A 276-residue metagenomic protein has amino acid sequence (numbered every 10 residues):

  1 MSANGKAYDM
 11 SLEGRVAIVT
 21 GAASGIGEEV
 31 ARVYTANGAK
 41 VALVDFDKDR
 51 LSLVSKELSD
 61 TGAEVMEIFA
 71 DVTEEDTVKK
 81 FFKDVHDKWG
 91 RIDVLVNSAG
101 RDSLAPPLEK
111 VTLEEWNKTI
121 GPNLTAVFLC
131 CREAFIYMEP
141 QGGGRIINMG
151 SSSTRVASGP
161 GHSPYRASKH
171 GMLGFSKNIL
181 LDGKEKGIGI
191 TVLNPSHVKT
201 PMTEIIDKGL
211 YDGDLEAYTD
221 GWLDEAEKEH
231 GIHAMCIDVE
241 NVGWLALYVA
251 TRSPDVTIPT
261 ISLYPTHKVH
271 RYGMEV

Functional and structural regions predicted by a protein language model:
V16, A23-S24: Conserved glycine-rich cofactor-binding loop
N37-L53: Conserved glycine-rich Rossmann-like NAD(P)H-binding loop of the short-chain dehydrogenase/reductase
K48-D49, F69-K80, L113: The beta1-alpha1 cofactor-binding region of Rossmann-like NAD(H)/NADP(H)-dependent oxidoreductases
P106-L108, T112-N117: Substrate-binding pocket helix/loop in short-chain dehydrogenase/reductase
C131, S168: Active-site helix of classical SDR
V156-A157, N178-I188: Active-site-adjacent segment of SDR/Rossmann-fold oxidoreductases
V192, D212-Y272: C-terminal helical subdomain
